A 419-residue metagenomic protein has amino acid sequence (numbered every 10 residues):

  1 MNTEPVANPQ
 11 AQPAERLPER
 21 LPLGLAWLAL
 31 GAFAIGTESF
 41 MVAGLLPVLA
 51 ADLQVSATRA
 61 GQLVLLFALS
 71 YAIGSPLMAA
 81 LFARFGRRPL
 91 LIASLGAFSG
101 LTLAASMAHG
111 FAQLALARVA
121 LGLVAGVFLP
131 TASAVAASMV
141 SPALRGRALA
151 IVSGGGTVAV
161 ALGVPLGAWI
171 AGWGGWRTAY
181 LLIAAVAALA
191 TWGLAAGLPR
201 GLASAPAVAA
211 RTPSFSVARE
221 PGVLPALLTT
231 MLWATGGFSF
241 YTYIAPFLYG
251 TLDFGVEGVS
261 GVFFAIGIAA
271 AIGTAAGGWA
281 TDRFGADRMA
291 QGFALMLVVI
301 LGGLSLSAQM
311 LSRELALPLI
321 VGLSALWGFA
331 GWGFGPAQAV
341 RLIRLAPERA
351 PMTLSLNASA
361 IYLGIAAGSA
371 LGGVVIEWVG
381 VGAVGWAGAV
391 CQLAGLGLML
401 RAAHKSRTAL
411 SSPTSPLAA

Functional and structural regions predicted by a protein language model:
D52-Q54, G86, M107-Q113, D253 (+1 more regions): Helix-breaking motifs and short loop linkers at transmembrane-helix boundaries and internal kinks in secondary membrane
I73-H109: Conserved MFS/SLC helix-loop-helix module at the cytosolic interface between two early adjacent transmembrane helices
S75-G86, G273-A286, I376: Helix-to-loop junctions at the C-terminal end of transmembrane segments in multipass secondary transporters
R88-L91, L114, A290: Primarily marks hydrophobic transmembrane alpha-helices of the MFS/SLC 12-helix fold
A97-A104, A112-L121, P318-L326: Paired small-residue
F111-Q113, S141-L144, A150-P199: Helix-loop-helix hairpin linking two adjacent transmembrane segments in secondary transporters
A117-T157: Cytoplasmic helix-loop-helix junction between adjacent transmembrane helices in 12-TM secondary transporters
R288-A337: C-terminal transmembrane helical hairpin of 12-TM major facilitator-type secondary transporters
